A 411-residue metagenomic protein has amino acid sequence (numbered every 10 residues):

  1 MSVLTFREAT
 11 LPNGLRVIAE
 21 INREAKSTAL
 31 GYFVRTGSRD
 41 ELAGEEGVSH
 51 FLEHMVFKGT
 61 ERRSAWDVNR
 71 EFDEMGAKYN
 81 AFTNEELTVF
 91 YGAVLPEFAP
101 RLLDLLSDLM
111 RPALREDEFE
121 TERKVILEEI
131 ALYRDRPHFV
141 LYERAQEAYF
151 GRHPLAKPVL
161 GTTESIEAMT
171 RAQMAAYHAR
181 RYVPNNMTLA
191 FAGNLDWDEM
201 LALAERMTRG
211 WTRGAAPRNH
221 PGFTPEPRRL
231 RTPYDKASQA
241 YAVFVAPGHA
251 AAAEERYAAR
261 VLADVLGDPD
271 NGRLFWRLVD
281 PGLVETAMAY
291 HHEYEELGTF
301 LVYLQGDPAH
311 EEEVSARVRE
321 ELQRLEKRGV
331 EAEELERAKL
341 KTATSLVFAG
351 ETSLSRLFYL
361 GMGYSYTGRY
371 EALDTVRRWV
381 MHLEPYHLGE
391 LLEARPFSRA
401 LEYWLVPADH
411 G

Functional and structural regions predicted by a protein language model:
L4-F6, T10, I21, A65-A216 (+5 more regions): Charge-rich, well-structured scaffold segments of protease-associated domains
E24, A29-A93, V265-L283, E296: M16/MPP (pitrilysin/insulinase) zinc-metallopeptidase core fold and M16-derived inactive scaffolds
K26-T28, A99, A252: A short local loop/turn or secondary-structure capping micro-motif enriched for an aromatic residue
A29-F33, A242-V245, E402-Y403: Active-site-flanking beta-strand signature of metal-NTP-handling nucleotidyl enzymes and homologous cyclase-like
P225, A237-Q239, F244-V245: Acidic, glycine-rich loop-and-beta core segments that form the ion-binding/anion-interacting portion of active sites
A251-D268: A conserved active-site cap/scaffold subdomain adjacent to cofactor or substrate pockets
